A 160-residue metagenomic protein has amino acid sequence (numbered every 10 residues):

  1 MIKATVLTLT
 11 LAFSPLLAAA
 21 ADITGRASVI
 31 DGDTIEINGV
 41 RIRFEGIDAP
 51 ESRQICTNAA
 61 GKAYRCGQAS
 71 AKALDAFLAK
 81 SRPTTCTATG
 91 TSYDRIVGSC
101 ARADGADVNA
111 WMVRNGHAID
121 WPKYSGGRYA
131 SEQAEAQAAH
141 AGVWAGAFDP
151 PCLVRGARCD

Functional and structural regions predicted by a protein language model:
K3-T5, T10, L16-D160: Small beta-barrel nucleic-acid-binding modules, primarily SNase/OB-fold domains and secondarily Tudor-like barrels
